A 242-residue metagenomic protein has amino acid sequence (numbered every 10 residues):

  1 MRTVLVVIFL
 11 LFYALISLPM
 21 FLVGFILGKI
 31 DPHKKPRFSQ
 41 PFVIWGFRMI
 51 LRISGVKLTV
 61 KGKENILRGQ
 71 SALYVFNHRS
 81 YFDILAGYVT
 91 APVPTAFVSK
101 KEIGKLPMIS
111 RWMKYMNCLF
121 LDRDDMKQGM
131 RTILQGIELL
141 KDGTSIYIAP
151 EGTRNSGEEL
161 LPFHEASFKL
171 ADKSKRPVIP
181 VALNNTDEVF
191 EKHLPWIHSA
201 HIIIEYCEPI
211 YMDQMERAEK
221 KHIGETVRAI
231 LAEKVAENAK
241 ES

Functional and structural regions predicted by a protein language model:
M1-K29, P41, E64-L67, K221-S242: Membrane-interfacial terminal anchoring regions of lipid-handling membrane enzymes
F21-I44, R52-S54, R68-M126: Catalytic core of membrane glycerolipid acyltransferases/transacylases, capturing the structured, soluble-facing
R48, L85, F168-K169: Active-site phosphate/pyrophosphate- and oxyanion-stabilizing loops and adjacent acidic/basic residues in soluble
I53-K61, G129-M130, T186-E188: Short gly/ser/thr-rich secondary-structure transition/capping motifs
V60, Y74, F97, I204-Y206: Generic preference for hydrophobic
K61, V98-K100, D122-R123, P150 (+1 more regions): Thr-Gly-centered strand-to-loop micro-motif
M130-S242: Non-catalytic C-terminal accessory region of glycerolipid acyltransferases and related lyso-lipid remodeling enzymes
